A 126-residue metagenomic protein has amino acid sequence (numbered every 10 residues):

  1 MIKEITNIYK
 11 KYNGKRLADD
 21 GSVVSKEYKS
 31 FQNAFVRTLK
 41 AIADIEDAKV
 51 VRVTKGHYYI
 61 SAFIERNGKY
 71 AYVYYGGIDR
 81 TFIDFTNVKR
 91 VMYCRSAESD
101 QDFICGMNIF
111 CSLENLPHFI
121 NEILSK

Functional and structural regions predicted by a protein language model:
M1-K3, E122-K126: Short intrinsically disordered terminal tails
I2-R66: Negatively charged, low-complexity tracts enriched in Asp/Glu with abundant Ser/Thr
A34-T38, N115-E122: Long, highly charged amphipathic alpha-helices
S61-F63, G68-H118: Intrinsically disordered, low-complexity regulatory segments enriched in Ser/Thr/Pro and charged residues
